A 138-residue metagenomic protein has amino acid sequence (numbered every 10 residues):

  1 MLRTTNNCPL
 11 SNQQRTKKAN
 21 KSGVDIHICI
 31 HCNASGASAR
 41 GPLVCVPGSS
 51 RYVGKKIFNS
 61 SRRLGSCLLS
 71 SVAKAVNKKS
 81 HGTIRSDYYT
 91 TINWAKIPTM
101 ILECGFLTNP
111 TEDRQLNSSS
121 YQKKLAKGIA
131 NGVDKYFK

Functional and structural regions predicted by a protein language model:
M1-K138: Active-site-proximal helix/loop segments of hydrolytic enzymes
